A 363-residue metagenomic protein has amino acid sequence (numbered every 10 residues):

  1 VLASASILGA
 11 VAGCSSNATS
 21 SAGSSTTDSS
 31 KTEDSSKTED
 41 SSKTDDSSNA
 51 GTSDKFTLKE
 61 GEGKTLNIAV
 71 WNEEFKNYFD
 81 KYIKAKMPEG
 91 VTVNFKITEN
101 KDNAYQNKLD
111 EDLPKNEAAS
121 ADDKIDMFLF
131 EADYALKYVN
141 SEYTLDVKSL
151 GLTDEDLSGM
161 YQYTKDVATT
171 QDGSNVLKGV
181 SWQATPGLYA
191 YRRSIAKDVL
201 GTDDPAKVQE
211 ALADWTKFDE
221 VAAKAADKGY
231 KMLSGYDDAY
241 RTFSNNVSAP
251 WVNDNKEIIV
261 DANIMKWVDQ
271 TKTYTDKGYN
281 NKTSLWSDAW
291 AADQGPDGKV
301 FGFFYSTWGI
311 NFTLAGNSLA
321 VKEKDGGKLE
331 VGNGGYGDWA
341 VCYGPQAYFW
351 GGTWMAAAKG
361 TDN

Functional and structural regions predicted by a protein language model:
A5-L8, C14-L136: Conserved N-terminal structural module of periplasmic/extracytoplasmic solute-binding proteins
A50-T57, N103, F130-L188, T216 (+1 more regions): Hinge/lid segment of periplasmic solute-binding proteins
N67-V70, F95-I97, D126-L129, G179-W182 (+5 more regions): Structural recognition of the beta-strand scaffold that forms the well-ordered cores of secreted hydrolase catalytic
W71-E74, L129-Y134, Y236-A239, F304-N311: Beta->alpha turn/N-cap motifs
N77-Y78, D269-D362: Extracytoplasmic/periplasmic substrate-binding proteins
M87-K101, S120-D122, T202-V208, N255-K256 (+3 more regions): A local structural motif
Q106-K124, F128, L136, S141 (+3 more regions): Short helices/loops that flank or line small-molecule/ion binding pockets
K148-S158, T169-A239, W251-L285, K359-D362: Helix-loop-helix "hinge/cap" segment bordering the ligand-binding cleft or interdomain interface
